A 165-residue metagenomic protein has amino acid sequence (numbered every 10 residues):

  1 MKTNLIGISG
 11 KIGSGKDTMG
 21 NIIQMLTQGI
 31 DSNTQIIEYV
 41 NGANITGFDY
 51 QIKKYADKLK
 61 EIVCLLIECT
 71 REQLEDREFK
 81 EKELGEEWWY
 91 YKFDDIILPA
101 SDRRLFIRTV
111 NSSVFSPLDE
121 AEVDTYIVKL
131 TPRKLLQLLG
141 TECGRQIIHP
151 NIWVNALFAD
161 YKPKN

Functional and structural regions predicted by a protein language model:
M1-T3: Phosphate-binding P-loop
I6-I8: Hydrophobic anchor at the beta1->P-loop junction of P-loop NTPases
K11: P-loop (Walker A) phosphate-binding loop of NTP-binding proteins
S14: ATP-binding Walker
D17: Walker A/P-loop
I37-K164: ATP-dependent small-molecule kinase phosphotransfer cores that center on conserved nucleotide phosphate-binding segments
